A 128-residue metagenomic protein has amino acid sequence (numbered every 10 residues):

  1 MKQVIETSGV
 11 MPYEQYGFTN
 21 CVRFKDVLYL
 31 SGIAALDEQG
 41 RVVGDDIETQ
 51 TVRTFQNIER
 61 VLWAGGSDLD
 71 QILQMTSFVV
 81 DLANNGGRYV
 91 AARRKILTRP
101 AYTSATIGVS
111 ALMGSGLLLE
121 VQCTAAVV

Functional and structural regions predicted by a protein language model:
M1-Q56, R60-L73, V79-V128: N-terminal presequence-like segments and the immediate start of the first folded domain
